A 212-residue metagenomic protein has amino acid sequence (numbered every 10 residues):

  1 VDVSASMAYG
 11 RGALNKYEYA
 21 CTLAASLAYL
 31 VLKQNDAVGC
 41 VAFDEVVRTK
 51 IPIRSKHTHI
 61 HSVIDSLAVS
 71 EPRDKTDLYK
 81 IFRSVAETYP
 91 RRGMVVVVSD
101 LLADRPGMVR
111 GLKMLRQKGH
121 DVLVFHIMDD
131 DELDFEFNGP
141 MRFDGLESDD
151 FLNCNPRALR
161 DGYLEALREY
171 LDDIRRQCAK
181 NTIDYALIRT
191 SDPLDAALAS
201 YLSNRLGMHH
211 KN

Functional and structural regions predicted by a protein language model:
V1-N212: Exposed, interaction-prone extracellular/peripheral surfaces
